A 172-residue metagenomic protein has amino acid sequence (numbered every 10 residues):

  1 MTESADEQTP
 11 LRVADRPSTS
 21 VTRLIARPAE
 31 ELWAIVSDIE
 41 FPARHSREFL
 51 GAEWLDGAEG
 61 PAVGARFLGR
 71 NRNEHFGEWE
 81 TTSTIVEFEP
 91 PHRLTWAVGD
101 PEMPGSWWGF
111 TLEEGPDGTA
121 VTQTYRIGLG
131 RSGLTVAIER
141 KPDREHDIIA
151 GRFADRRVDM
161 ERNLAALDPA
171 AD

Functional and structural regions predicted by a protein language model:
M1-A58: Hydrophobic ligand-binding cavity/cleft-lining segments
T9-L11, P61, P142-R144: A short alpha-helix capping/helix-coil boundary motif
P17, R27, R70, A97 (+2 more regions): Residue-level detector of alpha-helix boundaries and kinks
L24, V86-E87, T111-E113: Well-ordered beta-strand positions
I25, N71, Y125-I127: Hydrophobic beta-strand positions in extracellular immunoglobulin-like domains
P28-E31, D155, D159: Short amphipathic alpha-helical segments
E53-W107, D117-A120, V158-R162, A166-D172: Glycine-rich portal/gate segments that line the openings of hydrophobic small-molecule binding cavities
D100-V158: Beta-strand/loop substructures that line and gate deep hydrophobic ligand-binding cavities in soluble
